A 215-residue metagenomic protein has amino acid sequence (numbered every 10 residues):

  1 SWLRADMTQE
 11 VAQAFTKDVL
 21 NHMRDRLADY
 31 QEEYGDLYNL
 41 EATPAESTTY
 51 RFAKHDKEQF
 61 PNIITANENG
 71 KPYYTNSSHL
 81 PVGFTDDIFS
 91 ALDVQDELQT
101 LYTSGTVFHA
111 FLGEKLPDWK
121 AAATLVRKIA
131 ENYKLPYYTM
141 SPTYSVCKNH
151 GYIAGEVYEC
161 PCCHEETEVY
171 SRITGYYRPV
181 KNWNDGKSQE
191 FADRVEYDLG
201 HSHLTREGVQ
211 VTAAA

Functional and structural regions predicted by a protein language model:
S1-A215: Long, C-terminal-biased catalytic regions of enzyme "large/alpha" subunits
